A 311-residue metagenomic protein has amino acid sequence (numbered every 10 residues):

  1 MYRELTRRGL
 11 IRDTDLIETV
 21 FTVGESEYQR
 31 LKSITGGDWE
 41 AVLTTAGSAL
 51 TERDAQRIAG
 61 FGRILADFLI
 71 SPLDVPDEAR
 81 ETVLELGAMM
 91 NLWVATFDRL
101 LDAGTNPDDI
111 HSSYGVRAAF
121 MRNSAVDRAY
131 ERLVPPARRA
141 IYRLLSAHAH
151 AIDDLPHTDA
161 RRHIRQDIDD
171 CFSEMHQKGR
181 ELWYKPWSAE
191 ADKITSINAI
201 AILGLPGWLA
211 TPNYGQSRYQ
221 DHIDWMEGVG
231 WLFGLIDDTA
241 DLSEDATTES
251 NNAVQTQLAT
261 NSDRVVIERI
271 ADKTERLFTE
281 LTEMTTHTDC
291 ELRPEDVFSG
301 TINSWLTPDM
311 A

Functional and structural regions predicted by a protein language model:
M1-D15: Extreme N-terminal leader/anchor segments
G9, V20-T22: Peripheral, non-catalytic segments of secretory and membrane proteins
V23, E27-L69, R80-G87, W93 (+3 more regions): All-alpha helical catalytic cores of prenyl diphosphate-utilizing isoprenoid enzymes
F68, R99, A103, D238 (+2 more regions): Generic, well-ordered alpha-helical scaffold segments in large soluble proteins
S71-D77, M90-A129, E249-N252, T256: Aspartate-rich (DDxxD/NDxxD/DxxxD) Mg2+/diphosphate-binding motifs and their adjoining helix-loop segments
T105-D109, E244-T247, N251, T286-P294: Structured alpha-helical bundle/scaffold domains in large eukaryotic membrane-trafficking regulators
Y219-T279: Active-site/pore-lining binding-face segments in mid-to-C-terminal subdomains
N261-M310: C-terminal structured domain segments
